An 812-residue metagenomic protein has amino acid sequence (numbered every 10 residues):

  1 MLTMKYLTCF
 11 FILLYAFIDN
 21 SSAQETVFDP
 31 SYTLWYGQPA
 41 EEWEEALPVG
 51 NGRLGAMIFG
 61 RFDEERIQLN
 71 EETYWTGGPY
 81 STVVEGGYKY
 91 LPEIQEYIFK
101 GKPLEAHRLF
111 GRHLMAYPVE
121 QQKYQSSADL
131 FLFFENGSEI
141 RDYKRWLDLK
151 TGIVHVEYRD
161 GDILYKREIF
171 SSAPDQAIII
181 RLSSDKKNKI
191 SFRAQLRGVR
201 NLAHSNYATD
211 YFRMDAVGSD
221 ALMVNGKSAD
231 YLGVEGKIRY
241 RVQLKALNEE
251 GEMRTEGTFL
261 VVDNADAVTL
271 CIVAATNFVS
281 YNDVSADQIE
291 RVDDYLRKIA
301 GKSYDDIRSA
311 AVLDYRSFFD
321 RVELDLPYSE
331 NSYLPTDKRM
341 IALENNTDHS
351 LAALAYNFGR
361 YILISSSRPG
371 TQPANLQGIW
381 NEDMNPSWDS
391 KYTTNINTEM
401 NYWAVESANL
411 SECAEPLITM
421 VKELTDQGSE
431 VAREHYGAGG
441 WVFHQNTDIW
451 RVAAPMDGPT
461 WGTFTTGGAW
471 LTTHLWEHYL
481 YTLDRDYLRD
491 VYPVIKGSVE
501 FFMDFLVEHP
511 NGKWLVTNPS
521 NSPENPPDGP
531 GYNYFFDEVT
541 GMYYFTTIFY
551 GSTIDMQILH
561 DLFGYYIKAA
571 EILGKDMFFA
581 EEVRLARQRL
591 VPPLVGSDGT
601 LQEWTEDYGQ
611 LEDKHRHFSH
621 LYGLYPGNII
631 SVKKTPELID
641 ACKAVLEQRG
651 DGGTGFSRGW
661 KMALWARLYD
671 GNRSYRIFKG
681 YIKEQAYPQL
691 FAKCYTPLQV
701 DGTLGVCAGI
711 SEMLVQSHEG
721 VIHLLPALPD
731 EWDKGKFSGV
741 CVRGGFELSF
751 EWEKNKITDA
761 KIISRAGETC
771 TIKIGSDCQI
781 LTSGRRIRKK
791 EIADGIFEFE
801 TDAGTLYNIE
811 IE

Functional and structural regions predicted by a protein language model:
M1-E25: Bacterial Sec-dependent N-terminal signal peptides
Q24-T460, T466, L475-Y479, K496-V499 (+9 more regions): Aromatic-residue-lined binding/catalytic grooves and analogous aromatic/hydrophobic interfacial grooves in multimeric
W35, P373-K391, F502, E508-N525 (+2 more regions): Short, surface-exposed recognition loops and adjoining beta-strand edges that mediate ligand/DNA contacts, enriched
I190, S350, E412-E415, R485-P493 (+2 more regions): Short, solvent-exposed positions on alpha-helices
G378-D389, F443-T463, S520-Y550, E684-T696: Acidic/His metal-coordination segments adjacent to aromatic residues that form catalytic metal sites in metalloenzymes
E477-H478, T482, D486-Y487, S498-E508 (+4 more regions): Non-catalytic carbohydrate-binding regions of carbohydrate-active enzymes
G497, F501-A569: Acidic/histidine-rich catalytic neighborhood
